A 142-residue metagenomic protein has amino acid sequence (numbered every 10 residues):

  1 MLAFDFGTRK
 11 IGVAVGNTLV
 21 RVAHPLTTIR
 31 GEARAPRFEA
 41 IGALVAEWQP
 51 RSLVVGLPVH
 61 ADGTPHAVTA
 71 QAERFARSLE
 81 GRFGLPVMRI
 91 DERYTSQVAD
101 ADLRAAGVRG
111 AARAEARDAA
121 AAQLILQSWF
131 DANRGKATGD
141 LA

Functional and structural regions predicted by a protein language model:
M1-F4, T8-A142: Phosphate- and other anionic-substrate recognition elements at nucleic-acid/protein interfaces
